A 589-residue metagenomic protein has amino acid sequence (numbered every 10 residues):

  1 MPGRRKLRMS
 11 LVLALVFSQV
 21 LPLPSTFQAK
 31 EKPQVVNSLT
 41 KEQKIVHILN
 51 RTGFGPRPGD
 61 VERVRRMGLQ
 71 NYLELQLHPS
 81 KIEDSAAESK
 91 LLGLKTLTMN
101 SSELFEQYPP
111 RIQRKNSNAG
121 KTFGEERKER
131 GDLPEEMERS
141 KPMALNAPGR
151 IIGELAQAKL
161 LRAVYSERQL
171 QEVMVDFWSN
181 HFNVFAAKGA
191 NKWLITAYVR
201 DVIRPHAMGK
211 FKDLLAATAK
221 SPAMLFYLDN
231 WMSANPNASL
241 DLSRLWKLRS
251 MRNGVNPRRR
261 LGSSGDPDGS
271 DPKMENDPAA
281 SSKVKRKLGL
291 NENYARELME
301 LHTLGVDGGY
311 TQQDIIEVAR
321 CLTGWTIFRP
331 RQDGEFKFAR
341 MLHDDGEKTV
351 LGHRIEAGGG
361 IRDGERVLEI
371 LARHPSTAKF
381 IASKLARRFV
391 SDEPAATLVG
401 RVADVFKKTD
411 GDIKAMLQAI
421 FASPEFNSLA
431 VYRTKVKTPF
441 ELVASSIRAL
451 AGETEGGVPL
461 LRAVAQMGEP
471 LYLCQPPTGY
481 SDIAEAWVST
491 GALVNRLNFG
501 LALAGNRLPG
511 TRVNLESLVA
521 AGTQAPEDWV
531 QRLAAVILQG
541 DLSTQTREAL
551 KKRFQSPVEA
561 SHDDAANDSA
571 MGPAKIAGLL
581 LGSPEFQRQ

Functional and structural regions predicted by a protein language model:
M1-L11: Bacterial N-terminal signal peptides that target proteins for export
S10-P22: Bacterial N-terminal signal peptides
A14-V16, T26-F27, P142: Cleavable N-terminal signal peptides
T26-L39, V46-D60, K90, L94-K95 (+3 more regions): Flexible, low-complexity segments enriched for small/polar residues
K30-V173, N180, L194, V199-P205 (+1 more regions): Conserved short S/T/G-enriched processing/targeting/catalytic segments and their helical context
D60-V61, F185-K188, V306-Y310: Short, polar/flexible loop-turn hinges at active-site or ligand-entry regions and domain interfaces
E125-R130, E135-L145, G149, L155-K159 (+3 more regions): Active-site substrate-binding loop specific to GH73 endo-beta-N-acetylglucosaminidase modules in bacterial autolysins
V173-M174, Y198-V199, A223-M224, R532 (+1 more regions): Surface-exposed interaction patches
